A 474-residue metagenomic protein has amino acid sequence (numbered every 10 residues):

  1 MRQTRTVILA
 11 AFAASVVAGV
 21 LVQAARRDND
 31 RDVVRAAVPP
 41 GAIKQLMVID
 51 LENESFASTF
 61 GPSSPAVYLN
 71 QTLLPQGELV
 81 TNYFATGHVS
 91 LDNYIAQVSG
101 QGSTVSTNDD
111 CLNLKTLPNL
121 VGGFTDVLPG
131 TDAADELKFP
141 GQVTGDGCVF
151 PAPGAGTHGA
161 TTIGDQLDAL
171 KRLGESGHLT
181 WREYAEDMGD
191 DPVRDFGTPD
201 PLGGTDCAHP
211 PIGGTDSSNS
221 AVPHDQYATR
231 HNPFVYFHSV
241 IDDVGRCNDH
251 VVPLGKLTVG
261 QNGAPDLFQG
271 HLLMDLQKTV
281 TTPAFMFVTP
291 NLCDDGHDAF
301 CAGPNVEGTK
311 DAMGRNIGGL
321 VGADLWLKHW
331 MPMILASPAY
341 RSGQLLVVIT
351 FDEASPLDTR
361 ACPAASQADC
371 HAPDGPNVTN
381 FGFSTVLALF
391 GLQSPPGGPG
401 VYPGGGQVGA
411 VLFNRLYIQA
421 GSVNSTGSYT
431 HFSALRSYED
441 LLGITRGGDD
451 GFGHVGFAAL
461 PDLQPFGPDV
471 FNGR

Functional and structural regions predicted by a protein language model:
M1-D32, A36: Sec-dependent, cleavable N-terminal signal peptides
N29-R474: N-terminal pro-sequences and low-complexity stem/linker regions of secreted or lumenal proteins
